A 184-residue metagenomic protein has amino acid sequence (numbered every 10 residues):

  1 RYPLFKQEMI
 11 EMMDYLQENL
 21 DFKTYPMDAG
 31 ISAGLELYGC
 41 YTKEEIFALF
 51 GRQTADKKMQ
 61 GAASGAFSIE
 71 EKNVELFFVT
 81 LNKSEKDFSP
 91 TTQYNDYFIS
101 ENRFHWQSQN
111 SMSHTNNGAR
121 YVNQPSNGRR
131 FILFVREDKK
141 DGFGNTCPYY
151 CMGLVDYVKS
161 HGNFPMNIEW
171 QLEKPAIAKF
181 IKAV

Functional and structural regions predicted by a protein language model:
R1-G39: C-terminal helical accessory/scaffold domains
P3, P26, G39, N95-F98 (+2 more regions): Compositionally biased, intrinsically disordered low-complexity regions enriched in proline and serine
M9-M13, M27, M59, M112 (+2 more regions): Detector for methionine-enriched segments
G34-P148: Acidic, glycine-rich low-complexity segments with interspersed aromatic residues
K140-V184: Compact mixed alphabeta submodule
